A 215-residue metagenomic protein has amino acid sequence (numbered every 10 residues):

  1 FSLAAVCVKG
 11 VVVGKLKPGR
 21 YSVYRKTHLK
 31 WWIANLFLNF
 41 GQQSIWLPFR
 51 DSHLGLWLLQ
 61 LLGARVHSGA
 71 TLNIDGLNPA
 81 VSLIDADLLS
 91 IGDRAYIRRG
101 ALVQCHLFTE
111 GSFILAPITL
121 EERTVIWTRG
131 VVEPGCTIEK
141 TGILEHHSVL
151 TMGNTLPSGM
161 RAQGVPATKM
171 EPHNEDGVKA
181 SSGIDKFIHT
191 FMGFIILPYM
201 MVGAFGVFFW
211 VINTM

Functional and structural regions predicted by a protein language model:
F1-G63, N154-M215: Terminal amphipathic alpha-helical/low-complexity segments used for targeting or macromolecular assembly
L59-Q60, R65-K169: Structural signal for interior beta-strand "rungs" in well-ordered beta-sheet cores of soluble enzyme domains
